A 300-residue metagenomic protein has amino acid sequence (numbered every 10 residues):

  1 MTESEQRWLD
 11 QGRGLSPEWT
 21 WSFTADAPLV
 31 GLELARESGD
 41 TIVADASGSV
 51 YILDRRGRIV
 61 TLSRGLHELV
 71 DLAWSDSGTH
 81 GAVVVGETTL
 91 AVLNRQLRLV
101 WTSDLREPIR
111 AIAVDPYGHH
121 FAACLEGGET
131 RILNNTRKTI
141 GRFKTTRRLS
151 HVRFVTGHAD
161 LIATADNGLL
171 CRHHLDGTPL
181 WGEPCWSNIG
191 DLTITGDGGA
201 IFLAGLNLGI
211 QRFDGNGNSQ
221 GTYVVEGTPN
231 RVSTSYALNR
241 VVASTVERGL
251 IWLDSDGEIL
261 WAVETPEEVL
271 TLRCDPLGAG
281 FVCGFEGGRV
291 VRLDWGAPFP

Functional and structural regions predicted by a protein language model:
T2-P28, R56: A short helix->beta-strand "capping" segment at the edge of beta-propeller domains
E18-T24, R58-S63, R98-S103, K138-K144 (+3 more regions): A short beta-strand motif characteristic of beta-propeller blades
W21-G48: Beta-strand-rich domains and repeat architectures in extracellular enzymes and scaffolds, especially beta-propellers
R36-S38, D76-S77, P116-Y117, T156-H158 (+3 more regions): Residue-level detector of Asp-centered blade-edge/turn motifs that repeat once per structural unit in beta-propeller
T41, G81-A82, F121, L161-I162 (+3 more regions): Hydrophobic beta-strand positions that form the internal "hydrophobic ladder" of WD40/Gbeta-like beta-propeller blades
S47-V50, E87-L90, G127-T130, A159 (+4 more regions): Loop/turn residues immediately N-terminal
P266-P300: Blade-level signature of beta-propeller repeat domains, shared across WD40, Kelch, NHL, RCC1 and BNR/Asp-box propellers
